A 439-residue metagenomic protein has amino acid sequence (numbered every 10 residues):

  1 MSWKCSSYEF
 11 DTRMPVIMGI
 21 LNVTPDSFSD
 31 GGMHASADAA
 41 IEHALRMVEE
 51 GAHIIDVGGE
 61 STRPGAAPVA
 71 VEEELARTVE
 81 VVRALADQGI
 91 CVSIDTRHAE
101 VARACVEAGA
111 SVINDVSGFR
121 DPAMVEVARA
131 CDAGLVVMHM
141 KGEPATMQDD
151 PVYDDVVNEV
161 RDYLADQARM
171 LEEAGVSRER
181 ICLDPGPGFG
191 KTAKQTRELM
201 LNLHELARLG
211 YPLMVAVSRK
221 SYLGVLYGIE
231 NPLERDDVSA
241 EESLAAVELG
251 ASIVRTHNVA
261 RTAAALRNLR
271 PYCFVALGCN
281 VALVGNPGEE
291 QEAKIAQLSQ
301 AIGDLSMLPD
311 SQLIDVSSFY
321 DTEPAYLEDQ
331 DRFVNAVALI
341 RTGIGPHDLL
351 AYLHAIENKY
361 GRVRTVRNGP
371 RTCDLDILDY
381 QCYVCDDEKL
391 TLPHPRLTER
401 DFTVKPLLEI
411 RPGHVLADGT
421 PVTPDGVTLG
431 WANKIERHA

Functional and structural regions predicted by a protein language model:
M1-W3, P15-V16, P271-F274: Extreme N-terminal starter segment of soluble prokaryotic enzymes
C5, T12, S29-D38, E42-H43 (+7 more regions): Active-site-adjacent loop and "lid" segments of alpha/beta metabolic enzymes
E42-G58, L249-G250: Catalytic domains of carbohydrate-active enzymes, especially glycoside hydrolases
S61-A66, I314-R341: Short, charge-patterned binding micro-sites
S177-R180: Short acidic capping loops at alpha-helix termini that bridge into adjacent secondary structure
P271-S311, S317-D321: N-terminal beta1-alpha1 ligand-phosphate binding loop
C279, G285, A338-I344, D379-C382: Short beta-strand-to-loop capping motifs
A325-F333, H347-L350, H354-A439: Flexible, gly/pro- and Lys/Arg-enriched active-site loops
